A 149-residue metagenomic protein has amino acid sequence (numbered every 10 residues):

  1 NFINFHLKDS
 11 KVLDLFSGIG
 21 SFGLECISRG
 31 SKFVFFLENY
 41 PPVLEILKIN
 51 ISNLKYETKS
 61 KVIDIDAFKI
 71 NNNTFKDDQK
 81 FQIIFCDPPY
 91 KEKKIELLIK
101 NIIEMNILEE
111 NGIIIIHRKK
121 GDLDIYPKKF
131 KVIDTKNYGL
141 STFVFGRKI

Functional and structural regions predicted by a protein language model:
N1-I149: Class I S-adenosyl-L-methionine-dependent methyltransferase catalytic core
